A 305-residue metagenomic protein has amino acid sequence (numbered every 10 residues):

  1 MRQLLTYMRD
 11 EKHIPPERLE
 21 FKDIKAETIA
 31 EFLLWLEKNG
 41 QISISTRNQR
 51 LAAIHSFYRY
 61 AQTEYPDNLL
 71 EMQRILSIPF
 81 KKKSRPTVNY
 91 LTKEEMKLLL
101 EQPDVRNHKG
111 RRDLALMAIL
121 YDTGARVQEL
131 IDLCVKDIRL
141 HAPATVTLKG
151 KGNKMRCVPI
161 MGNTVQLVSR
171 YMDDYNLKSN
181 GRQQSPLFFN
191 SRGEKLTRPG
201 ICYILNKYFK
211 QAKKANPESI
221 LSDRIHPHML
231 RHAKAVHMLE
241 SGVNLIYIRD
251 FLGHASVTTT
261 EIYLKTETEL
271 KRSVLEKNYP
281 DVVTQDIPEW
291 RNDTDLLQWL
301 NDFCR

Functional and structural regions predicted by a protein language model:
M1-R305: Conserved catalytic core of the tyrosine transesterase superfamily
